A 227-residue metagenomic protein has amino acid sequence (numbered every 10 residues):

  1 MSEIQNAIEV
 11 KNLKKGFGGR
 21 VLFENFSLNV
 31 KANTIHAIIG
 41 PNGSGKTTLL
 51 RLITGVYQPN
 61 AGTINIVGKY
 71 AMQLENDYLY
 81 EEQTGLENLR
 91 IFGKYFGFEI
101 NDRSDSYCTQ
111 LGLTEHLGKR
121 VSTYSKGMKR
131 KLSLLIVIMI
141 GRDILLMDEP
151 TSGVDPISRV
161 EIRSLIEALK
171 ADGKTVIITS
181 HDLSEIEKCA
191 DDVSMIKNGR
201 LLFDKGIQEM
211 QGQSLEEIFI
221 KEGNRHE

Functional and structural regions predicted by a protein language model:
I8, F23-N25: Conserved structural motif at the start of ABC-family nucleotide-binding domains
I39-P41: The feature captures the beta-strand-to-loop junction immediately N-terminal to the Walker
T54: Helix-to-loop junction immediately C-terminal to a conserved catalytic motif
R90, N101-H116: Conserved ABC ATPase "signature" region
L145-D148: Catalytic Walker B motif of ABC-type/P-loop ATPase nucleotide-binding domains
I186-K188: A short, surface-exposed alpha-helical micro-motif characterized by mixed small hydrophobic and charged/polar residues
